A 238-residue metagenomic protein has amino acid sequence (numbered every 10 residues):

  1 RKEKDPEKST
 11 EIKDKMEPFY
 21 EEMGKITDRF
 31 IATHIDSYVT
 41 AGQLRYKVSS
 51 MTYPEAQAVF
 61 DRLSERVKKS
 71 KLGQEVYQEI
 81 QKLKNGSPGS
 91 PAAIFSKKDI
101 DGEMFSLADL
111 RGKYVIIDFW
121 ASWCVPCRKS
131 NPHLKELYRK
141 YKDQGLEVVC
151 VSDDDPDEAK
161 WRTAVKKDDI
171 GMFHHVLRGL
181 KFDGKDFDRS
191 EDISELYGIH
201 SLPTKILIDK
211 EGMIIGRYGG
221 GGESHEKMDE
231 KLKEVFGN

Functional and structural regions predicted by a protein language model:
R1-F105: Oxidative protein folding and maturation machinery
Q57-F60, S64, K135, E158-R162 (+3 more regions): Extracytoplasmic/secreted envelope proteins and their assembly/folding machinery, especially bacterial periplasmic
S96-V115, K140-Y141: A short beta-strand-turn-helix
R111-G112, F119-E136: Conserved redox-active cysteine motifs that mediate thiol-disulfide chemistry, especially di-cysteine Cys-X(1-2)-Cys
R111-V115, D143-E147, I170-F173, K210-E211: Loop/turn elements at helix/coil->beta-strand transitions in domains of secreted/extracellular proteins
D118, V148-S152, L177: Short beta-strand segments
K129-G171, F182-S194: Structural microenvironment flanking redox-active thiols in thiol-disulfide oxidoreductases
I170, L180-F236: Thiol/disulfide oxidoreductase modules built on the thioredoxin-like
